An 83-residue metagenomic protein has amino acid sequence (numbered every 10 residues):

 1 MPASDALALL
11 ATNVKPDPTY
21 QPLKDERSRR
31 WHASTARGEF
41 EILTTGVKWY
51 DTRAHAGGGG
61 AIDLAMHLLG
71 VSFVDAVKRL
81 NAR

Functional and structural regions predicted by a protein language model:
M1-R83: N-terminal structured subdomain of primase-like DNA metabolism proteins
